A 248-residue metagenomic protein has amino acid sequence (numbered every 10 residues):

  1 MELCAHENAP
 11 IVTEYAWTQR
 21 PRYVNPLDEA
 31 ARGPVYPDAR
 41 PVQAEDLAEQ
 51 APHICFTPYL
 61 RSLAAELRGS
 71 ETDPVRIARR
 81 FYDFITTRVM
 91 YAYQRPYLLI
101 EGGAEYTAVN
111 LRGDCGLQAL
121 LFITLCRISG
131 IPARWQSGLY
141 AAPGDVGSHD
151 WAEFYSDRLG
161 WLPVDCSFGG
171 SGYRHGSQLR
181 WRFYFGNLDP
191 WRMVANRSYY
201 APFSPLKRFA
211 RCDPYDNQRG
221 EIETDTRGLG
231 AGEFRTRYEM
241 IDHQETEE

Functional and structural regions predicted by a protein language model:
C4-A92, L99-E105, V109: Acidic low-complexity segments
T18-P21, R88-A92, D114-C115, Y140-P143 (+1 more regions): Solvent-exposed loop/turn segments at secondary-structure junctions within structured extracellular/periplasmic domains
P74-F81, L111-C126: Active-site nucleophilic cysteine motif
T86, L120, R127, R227 (+1 more regions): Well-ordered beta-sheet/strand-loop patches within structured domains
Y93-Q94, R134: A local structural micro-motif
L98-L99, L139: Residue-level "edge-of-site" marker
L117-K207: Hydrophobic/aromatic-rich core segments of domains that either
G186-E248: Low-complexity, Gly/Ser/Thr/Pro-rich intrinsically disordered linker/tail segments
